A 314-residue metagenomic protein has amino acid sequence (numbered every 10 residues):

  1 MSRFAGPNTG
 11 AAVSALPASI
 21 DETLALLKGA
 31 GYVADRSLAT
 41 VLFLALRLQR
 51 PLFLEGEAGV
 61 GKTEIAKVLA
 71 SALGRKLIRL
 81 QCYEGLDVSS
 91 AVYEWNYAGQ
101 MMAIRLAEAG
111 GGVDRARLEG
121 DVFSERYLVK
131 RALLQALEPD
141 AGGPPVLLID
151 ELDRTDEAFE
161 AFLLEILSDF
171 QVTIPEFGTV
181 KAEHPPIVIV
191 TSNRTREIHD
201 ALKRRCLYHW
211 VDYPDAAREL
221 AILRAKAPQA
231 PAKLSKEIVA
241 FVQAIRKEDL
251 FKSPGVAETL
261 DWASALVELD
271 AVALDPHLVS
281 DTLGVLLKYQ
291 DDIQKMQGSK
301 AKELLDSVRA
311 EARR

Functional and structural regions predicted by a protein language model:
M1-R314: C-terminal regulatory/interaction module of P-loop NTP-utilizing enzymes
